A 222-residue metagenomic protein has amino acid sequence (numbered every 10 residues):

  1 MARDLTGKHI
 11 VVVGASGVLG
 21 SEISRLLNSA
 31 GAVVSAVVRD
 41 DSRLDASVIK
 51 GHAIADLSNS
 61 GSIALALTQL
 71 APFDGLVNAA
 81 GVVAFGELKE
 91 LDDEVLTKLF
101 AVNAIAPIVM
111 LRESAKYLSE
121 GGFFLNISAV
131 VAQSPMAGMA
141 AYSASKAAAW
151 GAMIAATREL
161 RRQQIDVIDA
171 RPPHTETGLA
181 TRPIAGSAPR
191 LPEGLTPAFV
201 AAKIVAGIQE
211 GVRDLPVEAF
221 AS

Functional and structural regions predicted by a protein language model:
S16, S21-S24: N-terminal Rossmann NAD(P)H-binding glycine-rich loop of SDR-like oxidoreductase domains
A79-F85: Conserved NAD(P)H cofactor-binding loop of Rossmann-fold oxidoreductase domains
E87-L88, V95-T97: Substrate-binding pocket helix/loop in short-chain dehydrogenase/reductase
K89, M136-A140: Active-site loop immediately N-terminal to the catalytic Tyr-X3-Lys motif of short-chain dehydrogenase/reductase
L111, S145: Active-site helix of classical SDR
A129: Residue(s) in the substrate-gating loop at a strand-loop-helix junction that position the organic substrate next
D169-A170, A185-S222: C-terminal helical subdomain
